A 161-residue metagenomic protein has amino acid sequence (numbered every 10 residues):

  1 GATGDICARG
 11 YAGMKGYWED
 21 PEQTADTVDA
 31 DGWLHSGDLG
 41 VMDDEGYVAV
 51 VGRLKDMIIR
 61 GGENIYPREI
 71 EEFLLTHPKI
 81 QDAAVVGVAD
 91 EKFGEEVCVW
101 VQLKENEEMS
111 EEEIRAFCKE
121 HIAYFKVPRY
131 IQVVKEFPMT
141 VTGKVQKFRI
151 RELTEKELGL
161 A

Functional and structural regions predicted by a protein language model:
A2: Active-site core segments that coordinate phosphate-bearing ligands/cofactors across diverse enzyme families
D5, G10-E19, Q23-D26, D31 (+3 more regions): AMP-binding/adenylate-forming catalytic core of the ANL superfamily
L153-A161: Acidic/polar alpha-helix N-cap and adjacent early helical turns within long charge-rich amphipathic helices/linkers
